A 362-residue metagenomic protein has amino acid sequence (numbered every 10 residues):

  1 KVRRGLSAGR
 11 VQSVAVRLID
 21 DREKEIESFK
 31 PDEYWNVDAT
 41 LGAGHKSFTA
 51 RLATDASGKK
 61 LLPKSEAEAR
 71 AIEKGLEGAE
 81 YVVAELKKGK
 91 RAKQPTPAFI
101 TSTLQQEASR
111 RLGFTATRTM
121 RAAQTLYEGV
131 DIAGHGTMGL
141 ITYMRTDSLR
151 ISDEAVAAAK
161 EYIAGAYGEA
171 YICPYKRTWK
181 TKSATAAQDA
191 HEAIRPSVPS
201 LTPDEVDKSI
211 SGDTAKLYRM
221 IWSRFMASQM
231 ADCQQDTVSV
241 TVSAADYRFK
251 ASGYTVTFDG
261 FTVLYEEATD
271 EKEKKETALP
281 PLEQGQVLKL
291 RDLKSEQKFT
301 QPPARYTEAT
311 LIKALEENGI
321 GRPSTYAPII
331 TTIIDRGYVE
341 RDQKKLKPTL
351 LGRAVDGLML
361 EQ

Functional and structural regions predicted by a protein language model:
K1-K90, Q124, A193-T255: Phosphate-backbone binding and catalysis cores of DNA-processing enzymes
D21-K24, F258, Q297, T331: Generic secondary-structure boundary signal with a strong preference for alpha-helix termini
S28-E33, V240, T262, E271-K274 (+1 more regions): Juxtamembrane helix-loop transition sites at the ends of transmembrane segments in multi-pass membrane proteins
K60-L61, G260-L264, G357-L360: A short, polar/proline- and glycine-enriched secondary-structure boundary/capping micro-motif
A67-R219, F225-Q229, C233-T237, A268-Q362: Structured DNA-binding interfaces in DNA transaction proteins
I151-S152, A251, G260-F261: Switch/connector loops and helix/strand junctions flanking conserved nucleotide-binding motifs in nucleotide-processing
T255-V256, L264-T269: Short, His- and charge-rich active-site/binding loops that engage polyanionic ligands
T257-F258, A354: Short, surface-exposed beta-strand-loop junctions and turns on beta-sheet-rich folds
